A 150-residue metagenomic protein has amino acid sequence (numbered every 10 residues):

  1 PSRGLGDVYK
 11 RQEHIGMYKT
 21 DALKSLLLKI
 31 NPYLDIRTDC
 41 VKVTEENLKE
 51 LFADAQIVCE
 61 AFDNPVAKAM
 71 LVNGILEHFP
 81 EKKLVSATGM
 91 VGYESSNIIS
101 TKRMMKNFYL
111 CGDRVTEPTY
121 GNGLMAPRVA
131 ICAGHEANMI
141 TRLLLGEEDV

Functional and structural regions predicted by a protein language model:
P1-Y9: Single conserved hydrophobic/aromatic residue that forms the stacking wall/gate of nucleotide- or nucleobase-binding
V8, I15, V129-C132: Catalytic cores of large soluble enzymes that bind and process phosphate-bearing ligands
K10-R11, V91: Short histidine/acidic/glycine/proline-rich micro-motifs that form metal- and phosphate-coordinating active-site loops
R11-A22: N-terminal phosphate-binding loop and adjacent alpha-helix
T20, K24-Q56, F62-P65: A structured beta-alpha segment of the ubiquitous adenosine-cofactor-binding alpha/beta core
L51-I57, A61-V150: Glycine-rich phosphate/adenylate-binding loop
